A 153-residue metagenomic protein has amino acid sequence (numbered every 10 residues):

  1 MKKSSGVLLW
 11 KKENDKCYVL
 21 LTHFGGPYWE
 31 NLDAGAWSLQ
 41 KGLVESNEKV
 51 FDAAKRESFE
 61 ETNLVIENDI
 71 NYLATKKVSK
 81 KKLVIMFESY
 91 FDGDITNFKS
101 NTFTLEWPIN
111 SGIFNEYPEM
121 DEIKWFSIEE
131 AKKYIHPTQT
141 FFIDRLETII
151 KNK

Functional and structural regions predicted by a protein language model:
M1-S38: N-terminal strand-loop-strand
N14-D15, G26-Y28, E45, K80 (+1 more regions): Short, charged/polar surface micro-motifs in flexible loops or helix N-caps
S38, K81, N115-E119: Short glycine-enriched loop/turn motifs at secondary-structure junctions
S38-L73, F87, S127: The catalytic Nudix box helix
T75-G112, K124, R145-I150: Active-site-adjacent beta-strand/loop module that shapes the phosphate/pyrophosphate-binding cleft
G112-K132: Alpha-helix-centered segments that form part of catalytic cores
E129-K153: Charged phosphate-binding loop/patch that engages nucleotide di/tri-phosphates or the phosphate backbone of nucleic
